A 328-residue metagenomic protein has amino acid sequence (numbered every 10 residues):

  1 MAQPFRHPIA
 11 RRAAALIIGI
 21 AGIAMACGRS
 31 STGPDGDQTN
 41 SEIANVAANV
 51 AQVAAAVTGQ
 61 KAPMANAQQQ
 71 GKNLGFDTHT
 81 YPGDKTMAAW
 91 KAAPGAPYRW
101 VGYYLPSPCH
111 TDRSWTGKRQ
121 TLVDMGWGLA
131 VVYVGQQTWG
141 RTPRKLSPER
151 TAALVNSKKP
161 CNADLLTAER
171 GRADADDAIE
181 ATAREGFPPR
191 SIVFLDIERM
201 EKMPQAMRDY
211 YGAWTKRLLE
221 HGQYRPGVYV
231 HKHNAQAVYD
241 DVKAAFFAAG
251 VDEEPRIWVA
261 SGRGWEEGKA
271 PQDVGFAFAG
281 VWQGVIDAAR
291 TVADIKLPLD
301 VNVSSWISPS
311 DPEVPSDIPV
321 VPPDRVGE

Functional and structural regions predicted by a protein language model:
Q3-S31: Secretory targeting and sorting signals
A24-V50, A54-T58: C-terminal region of N-terminal signal peptides and the immediate post-cleavage residues of exported proteins
V50-P82, M87-A88, V242-E328: Functionally critical loop-and-helix segments that line ligand-binding/catalytic clefts of soluble enzyme domains
V57-Y210, E220: Substrate-binding cleft of extracellular glycoside hydrolase catalytic domains
W139-L146, N234-F246: Glycine-rich, charge-decorated loop segments at or immediately adjacent to ligand/cofactor-binding or catalytic sites
L219-D240: Aromatic-lined carbohydrate-recognition surfaces of secreted/lumenal glycan-active proteins
